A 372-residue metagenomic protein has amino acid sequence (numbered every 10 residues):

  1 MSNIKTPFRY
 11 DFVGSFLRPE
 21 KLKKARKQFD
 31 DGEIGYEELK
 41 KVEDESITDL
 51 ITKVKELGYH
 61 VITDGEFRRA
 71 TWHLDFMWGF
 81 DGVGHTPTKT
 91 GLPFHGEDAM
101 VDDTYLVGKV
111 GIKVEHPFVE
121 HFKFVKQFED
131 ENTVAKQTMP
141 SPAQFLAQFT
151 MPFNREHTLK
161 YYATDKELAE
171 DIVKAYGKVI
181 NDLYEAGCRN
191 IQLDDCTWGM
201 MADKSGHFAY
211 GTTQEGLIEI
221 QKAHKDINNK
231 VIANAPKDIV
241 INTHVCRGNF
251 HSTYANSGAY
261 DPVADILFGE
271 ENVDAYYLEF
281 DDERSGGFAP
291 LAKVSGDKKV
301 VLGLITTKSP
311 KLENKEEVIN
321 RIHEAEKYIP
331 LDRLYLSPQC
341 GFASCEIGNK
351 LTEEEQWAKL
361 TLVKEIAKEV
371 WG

Functional and structural regions predicted by a protein language model:
M1-G372: Domain-level signal for soluble alpha/beta catalytic cores
